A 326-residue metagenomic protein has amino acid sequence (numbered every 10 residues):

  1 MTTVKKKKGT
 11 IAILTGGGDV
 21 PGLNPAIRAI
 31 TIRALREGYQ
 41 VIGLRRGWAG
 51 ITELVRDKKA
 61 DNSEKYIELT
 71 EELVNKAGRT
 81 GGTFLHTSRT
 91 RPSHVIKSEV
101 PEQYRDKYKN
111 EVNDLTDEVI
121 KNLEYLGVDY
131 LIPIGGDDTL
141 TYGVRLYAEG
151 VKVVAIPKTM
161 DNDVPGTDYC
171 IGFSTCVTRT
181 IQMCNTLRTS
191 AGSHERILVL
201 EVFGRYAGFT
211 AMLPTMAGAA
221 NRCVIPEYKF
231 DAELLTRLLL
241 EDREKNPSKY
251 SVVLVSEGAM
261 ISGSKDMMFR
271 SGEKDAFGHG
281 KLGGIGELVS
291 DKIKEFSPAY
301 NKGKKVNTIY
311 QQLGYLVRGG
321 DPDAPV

Functional and structural regions predicted by a protein language model:
T2-K58: N-terminal phosphate-binding or glycine-rich loops at protein starts, especially the Walker A/P-loop of NTPases
R28-E37, K58-Y66, R145-A155, I171-T175 (+1 more regions): A glycine- and small-aliphatic-rich helix-loop capping segment at beta-alpha/alpha-beta transitions that lines
A34, Y39-Y125: Glycine-rich nucleotide/cofactor/substrate-binding loop typically near the N-terminus or early in the first domain
G38, L44-R45, L146-C170, V224-D231: Short, acidic/small-residue loops that bind anionic groups at enzyme active sites
E111-N113, N122, Y130-G135, G143-R145 (+2 more regions): Accessory alpha-helical/coil subdomains and C-terminal extensions that flank or cap enzyme catalytic cores
G166-T175, D323-V326: Short beta-strand elements at the ligand-binding edges of bilobed clamshell
Y300-V326: C-terminal active-site/capping subdomain that shapes the small-molecule cofactor and substrate pocket of enzyme
